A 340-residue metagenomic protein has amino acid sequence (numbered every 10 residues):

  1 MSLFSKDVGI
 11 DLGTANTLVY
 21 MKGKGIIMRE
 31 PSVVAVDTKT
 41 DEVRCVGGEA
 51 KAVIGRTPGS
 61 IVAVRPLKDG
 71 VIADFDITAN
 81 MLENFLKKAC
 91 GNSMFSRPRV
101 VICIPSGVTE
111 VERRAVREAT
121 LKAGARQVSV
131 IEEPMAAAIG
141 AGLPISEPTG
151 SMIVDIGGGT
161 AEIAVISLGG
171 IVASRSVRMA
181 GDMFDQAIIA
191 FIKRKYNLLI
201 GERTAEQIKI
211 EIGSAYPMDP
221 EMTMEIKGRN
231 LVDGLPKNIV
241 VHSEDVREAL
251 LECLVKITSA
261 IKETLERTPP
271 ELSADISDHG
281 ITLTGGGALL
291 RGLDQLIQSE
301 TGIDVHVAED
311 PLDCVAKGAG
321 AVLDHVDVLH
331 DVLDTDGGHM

Functional and structural regions predicted by a protein language model:
M1-I156, A164-T282, A288-M340: Nucleotide/phosphate-binding catalytic cleft detector across ATP-hydrolyzing and phosphate-transferring enzymes
A161: Acidic, divalent-metal-coordinating active-site segment for phosphoryl/phosphodiester hydrolysis, typified by short
